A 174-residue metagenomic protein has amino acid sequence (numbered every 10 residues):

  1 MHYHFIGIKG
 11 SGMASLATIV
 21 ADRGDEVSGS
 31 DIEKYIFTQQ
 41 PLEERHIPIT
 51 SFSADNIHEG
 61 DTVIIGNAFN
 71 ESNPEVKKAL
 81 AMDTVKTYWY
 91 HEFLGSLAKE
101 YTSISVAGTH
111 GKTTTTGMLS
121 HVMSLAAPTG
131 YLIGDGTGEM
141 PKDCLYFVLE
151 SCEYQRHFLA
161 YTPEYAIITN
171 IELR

Functional and structural regions predicted by a protein language model:
M1-Y88, E92: N-terminal leader/targeting and accessory segments in enzymes
E71, E75-V85, W89-R174: Phosphate-binding loop of NTP-binding sites
